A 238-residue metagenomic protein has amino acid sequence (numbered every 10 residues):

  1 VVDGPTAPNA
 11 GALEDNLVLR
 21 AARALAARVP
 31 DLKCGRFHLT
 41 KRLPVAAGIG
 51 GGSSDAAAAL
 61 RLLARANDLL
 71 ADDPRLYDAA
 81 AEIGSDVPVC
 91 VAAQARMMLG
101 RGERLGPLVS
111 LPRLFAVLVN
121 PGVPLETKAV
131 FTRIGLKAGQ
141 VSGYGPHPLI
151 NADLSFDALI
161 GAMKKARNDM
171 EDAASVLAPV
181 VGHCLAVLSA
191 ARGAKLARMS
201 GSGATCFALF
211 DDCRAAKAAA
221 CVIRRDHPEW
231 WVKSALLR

Functional and structural regions predicted by a protein language model:
V1-G35, P44, I160-G161, N168 (+1 more regions): N-terminal beta-alpha supersecondary unit
V18, A47-D73, V89: DPxDG-like acidic metal-binding loop motif
V18, G52, D86, V119 (+3 more regions): Residue-level signal for inorganic ion chemistry
A27-R36, L62-I83, D212-H227: Phosphate-handling active-site elements
G35-G48, A194-A197: Short pre-catalytic strand/loop immediately N-terminal to key active-site residues, enriched for Gly-Thr
D68-P107: Glycine/threonine-rich beta-strand-loop-alpha-helix active-site module that forms ligand/phosphate-binding
A92-L196, D211-R214, C221-E229, K233-R238: Conserved, helical-rich catalytic subdomain that frames metal- and/or nucleotide-binding sites in enzyme alpha/beta
A204-C206: Conserved glycine-rich beta-strand-loop-beta hairpin in the small C-terminal domain of fold type I
